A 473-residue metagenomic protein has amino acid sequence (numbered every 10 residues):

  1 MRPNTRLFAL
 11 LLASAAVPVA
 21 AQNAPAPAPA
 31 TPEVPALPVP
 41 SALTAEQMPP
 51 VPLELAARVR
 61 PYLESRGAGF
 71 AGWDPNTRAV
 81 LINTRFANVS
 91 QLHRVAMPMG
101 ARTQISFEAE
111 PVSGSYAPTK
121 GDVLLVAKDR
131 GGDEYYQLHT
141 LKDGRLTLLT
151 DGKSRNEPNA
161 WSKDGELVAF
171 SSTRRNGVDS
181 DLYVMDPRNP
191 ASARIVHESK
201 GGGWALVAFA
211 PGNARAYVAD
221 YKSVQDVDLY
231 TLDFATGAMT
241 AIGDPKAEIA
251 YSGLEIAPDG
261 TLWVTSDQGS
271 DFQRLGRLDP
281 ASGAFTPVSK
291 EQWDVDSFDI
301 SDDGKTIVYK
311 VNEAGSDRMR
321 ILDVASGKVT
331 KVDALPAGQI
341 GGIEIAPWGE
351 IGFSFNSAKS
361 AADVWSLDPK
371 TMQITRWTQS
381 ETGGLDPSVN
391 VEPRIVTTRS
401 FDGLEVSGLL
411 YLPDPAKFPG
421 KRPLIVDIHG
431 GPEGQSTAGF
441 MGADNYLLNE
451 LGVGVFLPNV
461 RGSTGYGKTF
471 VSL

Functional and structural regions predicted by a protein language model:
M1-F8: Bacterial N-terminal signal peptides that target proteins for export
A9-P18: Bacterial N-terminal signal peptides
V19-N23: Boundary at the C-terminal end of the N-terminal hydrophobic targeting segment
A28-P32: Terminal, intrinsically disordered low-complexity segments enriched in charged/polar and proline residues
V34-A56, T84-Q104, D122-V123, A127-L148 (+7 more regions): Beta-propeller blade-edge and WD-like acidic-aromatic loop motif
R58-R60: Extended, small-residue-rich solenoid/repeat segments and analogous flexible loops that form exposed scaffolds
E64-N83, R102, A109-K128, L138 (+11 more regions): Conserved beta-propeller blade repeats
G341-L473: Serine-hydrolase catalytic core recognition
